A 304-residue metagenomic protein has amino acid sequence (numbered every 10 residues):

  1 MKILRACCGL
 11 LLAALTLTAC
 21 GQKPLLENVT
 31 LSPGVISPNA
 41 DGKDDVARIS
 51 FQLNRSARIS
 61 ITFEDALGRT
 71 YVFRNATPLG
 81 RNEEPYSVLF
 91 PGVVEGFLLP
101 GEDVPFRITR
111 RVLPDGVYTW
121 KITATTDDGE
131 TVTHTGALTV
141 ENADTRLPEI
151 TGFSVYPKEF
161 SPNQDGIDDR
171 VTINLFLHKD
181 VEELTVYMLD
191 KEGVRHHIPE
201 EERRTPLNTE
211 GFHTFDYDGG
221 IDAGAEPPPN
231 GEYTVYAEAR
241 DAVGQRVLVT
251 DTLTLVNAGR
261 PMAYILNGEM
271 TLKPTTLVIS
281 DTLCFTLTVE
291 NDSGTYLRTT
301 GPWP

Functional and structural regions predicted by a protein language model:
M1-C8: Bacterial N-terminal signal peptides that target proteins for export
C8-G9, G21: Secreted/luminal cysteine- and crosslink-motif detector
L11-A14: Alpha-helical transmembrane segments
L17-A19: C-terminal motif of bacterial Sec signal peptides marking the signal peptidase cleavage site
G21-L287, Y296-R298: Short loop/turn motifs at secondary-structure boundaries
T299-P304: The feature marks short-to-medium sequence segments in extracytoplasmic or secretory-pathway proteins
